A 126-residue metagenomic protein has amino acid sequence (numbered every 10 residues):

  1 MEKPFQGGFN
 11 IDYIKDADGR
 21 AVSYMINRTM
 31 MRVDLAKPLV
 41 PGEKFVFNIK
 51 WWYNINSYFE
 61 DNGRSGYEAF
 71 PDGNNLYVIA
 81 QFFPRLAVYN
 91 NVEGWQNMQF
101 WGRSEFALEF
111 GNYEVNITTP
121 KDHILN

Functional and structural regions predicted by a protein language model:
M1-A17, A21-M25, K50-N126: Extended, low-hydrophobicity, Ser/Thr/Pro/Gly-biased non-transmembrane segments
I26-M30, L39-V40: Aromatic- and Gly/Pro-enriched, solvent-exposed loop/edge beta-strand patches characteristic of beta-rich domains
T29-V33, F45: Short strand-edge motifs at loop-to-beta-strand transitions and within beta-strands of extracellular beta-rich domains
V40-I49: Short Pro-Gly-centered flexible turn/kink motifs
